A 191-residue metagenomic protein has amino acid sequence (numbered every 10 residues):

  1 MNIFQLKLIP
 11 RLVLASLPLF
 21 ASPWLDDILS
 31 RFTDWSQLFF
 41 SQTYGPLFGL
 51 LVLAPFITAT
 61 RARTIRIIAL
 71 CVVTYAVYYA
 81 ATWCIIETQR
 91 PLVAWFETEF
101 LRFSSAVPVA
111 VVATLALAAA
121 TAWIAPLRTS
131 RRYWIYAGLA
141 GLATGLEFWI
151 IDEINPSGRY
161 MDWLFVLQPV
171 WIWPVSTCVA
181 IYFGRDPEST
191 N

Functional and structural regions predicted by a protein language model:
M1-N191: Juxtamembrane/disordered regions of integral membrane proteins
